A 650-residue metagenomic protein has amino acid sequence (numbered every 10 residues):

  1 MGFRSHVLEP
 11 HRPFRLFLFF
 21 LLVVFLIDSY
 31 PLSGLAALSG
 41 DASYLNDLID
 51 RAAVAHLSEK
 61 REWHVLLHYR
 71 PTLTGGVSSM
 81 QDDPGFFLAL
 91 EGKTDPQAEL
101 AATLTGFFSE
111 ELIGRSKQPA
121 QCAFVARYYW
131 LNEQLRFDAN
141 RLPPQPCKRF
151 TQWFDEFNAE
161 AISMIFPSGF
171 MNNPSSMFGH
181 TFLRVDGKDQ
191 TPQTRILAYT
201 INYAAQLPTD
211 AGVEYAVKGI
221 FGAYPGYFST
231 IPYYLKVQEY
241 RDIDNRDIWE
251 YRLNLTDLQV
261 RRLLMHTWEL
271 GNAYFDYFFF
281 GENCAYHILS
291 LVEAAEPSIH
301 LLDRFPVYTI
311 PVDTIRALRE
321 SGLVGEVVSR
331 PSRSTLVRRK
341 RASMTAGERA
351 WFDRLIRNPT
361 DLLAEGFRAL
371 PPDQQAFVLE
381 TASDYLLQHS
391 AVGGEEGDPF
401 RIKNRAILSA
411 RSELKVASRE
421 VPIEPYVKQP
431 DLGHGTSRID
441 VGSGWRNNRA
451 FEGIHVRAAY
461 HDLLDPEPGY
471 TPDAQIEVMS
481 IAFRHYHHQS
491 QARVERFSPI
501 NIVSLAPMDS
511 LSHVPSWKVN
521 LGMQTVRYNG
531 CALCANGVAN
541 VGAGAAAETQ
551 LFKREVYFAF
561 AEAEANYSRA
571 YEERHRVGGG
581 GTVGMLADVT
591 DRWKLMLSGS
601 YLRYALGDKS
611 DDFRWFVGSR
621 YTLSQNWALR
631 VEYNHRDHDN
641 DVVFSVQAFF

Functional and structural regions predicted by a protein language model:
G76-N158: Low-complexity, highly charged intrinsically disordered N-terminal segments that act as targeting/localization
F150, G281, A285, S329-D473: Outer-membrane beta-barrel initiation region
N158-I243, V456, H485-R493, V589 (+1 more regions): Glycine-rich catalytic cores of cysteine/serine-nucleophile enzymes that process amide/ester linkages in cell-envelope
Y233-Y308, S568, Y633: Active-site nucleophile-His-acid catalytic modules used for acyl/amide transfer and hydrolysis across diverse enzymes
S437-V441, E477-M479, H513-L521, E555-A563 (+5 more regions): Transmembrane beta-strands of outer-membrane beta-barrel proteins
S443-R449, Y460-D462, S480-Q489, N501-L505 (+7 more regions): Transmembrane beta-strands of outer-membrane beta-barrel pores
V456, R620, D639-F650: Outer-membrane beta-barrel "beta-signal"
D462-G469, S504-S512, Q550-F558, A587-L597 (+1 more regions): Repeated loop/turn-to-beta-strand initiation elements of outer-membrane beta-barrel proteins
